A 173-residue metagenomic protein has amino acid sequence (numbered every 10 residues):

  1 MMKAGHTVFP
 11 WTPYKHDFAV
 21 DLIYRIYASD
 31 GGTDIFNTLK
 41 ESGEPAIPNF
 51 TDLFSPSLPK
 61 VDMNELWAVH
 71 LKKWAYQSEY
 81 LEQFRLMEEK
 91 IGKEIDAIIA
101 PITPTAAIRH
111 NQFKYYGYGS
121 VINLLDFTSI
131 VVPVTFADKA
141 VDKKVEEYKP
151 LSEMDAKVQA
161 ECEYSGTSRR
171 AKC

Functional and structural regions predicted by a protein language model:
M1-S120, L124, V134-R169: Amidase signature
S129-V132: Short hydrophobic alpha-helical runs that function as membrane-insertion/retention elements
A171-C173: Short, hydrophobic/proline-enriched secondary-structure or compact coil segments at domain edges
